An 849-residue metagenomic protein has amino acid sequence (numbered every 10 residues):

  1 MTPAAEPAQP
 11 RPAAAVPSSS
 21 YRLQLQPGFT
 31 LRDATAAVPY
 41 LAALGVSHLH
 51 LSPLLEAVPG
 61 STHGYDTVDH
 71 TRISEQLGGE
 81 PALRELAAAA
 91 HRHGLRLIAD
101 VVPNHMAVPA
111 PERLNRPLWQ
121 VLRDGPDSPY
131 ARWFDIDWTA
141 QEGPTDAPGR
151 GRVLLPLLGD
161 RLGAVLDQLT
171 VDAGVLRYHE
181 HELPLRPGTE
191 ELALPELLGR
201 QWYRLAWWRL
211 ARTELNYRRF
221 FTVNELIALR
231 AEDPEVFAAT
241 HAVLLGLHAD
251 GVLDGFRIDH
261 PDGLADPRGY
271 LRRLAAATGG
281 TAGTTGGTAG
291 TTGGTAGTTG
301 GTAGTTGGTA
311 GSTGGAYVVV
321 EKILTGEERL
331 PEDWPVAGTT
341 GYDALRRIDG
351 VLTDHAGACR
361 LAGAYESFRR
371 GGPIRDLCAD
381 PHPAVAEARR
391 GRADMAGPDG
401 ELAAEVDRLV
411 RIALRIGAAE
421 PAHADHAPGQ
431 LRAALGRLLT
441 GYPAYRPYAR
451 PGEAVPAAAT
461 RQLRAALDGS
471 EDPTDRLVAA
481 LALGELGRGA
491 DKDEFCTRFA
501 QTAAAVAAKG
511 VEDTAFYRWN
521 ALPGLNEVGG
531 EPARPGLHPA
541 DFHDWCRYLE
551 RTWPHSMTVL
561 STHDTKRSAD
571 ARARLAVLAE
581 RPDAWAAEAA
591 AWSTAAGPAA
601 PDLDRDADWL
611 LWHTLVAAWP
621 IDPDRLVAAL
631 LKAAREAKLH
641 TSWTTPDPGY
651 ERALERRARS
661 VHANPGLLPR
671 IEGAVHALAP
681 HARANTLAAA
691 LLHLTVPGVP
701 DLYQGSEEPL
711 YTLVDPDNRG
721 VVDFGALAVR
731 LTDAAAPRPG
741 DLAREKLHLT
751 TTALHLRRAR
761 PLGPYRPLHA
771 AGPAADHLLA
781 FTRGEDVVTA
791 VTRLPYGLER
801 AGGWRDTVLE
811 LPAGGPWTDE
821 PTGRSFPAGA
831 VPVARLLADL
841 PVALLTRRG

Functional and structural regions predicted by a protein language model:
M1-P59, T71, Q76, R84 (+11 more regions): Carbohydrate-interacting/catalytic domains
S61-S74, E112-L114: Surface-exposed, active-site-proximal loop segments in enzymatic domains
L86-F134: Hydrophobic or amphipathic alpha-helical targeting/insertion segments
H105, L264-A265: Catalytic P-loop NTPase motifs of RecA-like helicase/translocase cores
G163-L192: Coupling/switch/interface segments within P-loop NTPase motor domains and analogous charged loops in nucleic-acid
V252-P261: Active-site groove signature of glycoside hydrolases
P443: Acidic/aromatic/glycine-rich contiguous surface patches that form carbohydrate-binding/processing clefts and analogous
